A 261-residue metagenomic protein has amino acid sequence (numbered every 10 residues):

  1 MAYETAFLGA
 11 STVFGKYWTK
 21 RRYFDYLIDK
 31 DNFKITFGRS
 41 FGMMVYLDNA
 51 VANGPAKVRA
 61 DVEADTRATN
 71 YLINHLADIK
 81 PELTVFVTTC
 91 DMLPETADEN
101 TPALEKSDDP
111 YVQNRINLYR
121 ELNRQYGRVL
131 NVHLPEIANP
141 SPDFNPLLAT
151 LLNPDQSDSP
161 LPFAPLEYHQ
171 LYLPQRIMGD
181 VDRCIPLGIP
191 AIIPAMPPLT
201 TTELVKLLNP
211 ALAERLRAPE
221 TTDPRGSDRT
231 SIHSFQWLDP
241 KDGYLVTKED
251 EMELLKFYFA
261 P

Functional and structural regions predicted by a protein language model:
A2-F24: N-terminal Rossmann NAD(P)H-binding glycine-rich loop of SDR-like oxidoreductase domains
T5, N32-T96: NAD(P)H-binding glycine-rich loop region in Rossmannoid oxidoreductase-like domains and their noncatalytic homologs
S11-V13, D48-N53, C90-L93, E136-N139 (+2 more regions): Short, solvent-exposed loop/turn segments at secondary-structure junctions
R22-K34, G38-Y46, D61-V62, E82 (+6 more regions): Active-site regions of enzymes building and remodeling cell-envelope glycoconjugates
Y46, L83-F86, L130-E136, I193: Structural signature of the Rossmann-like NAD(P)-dependent dehydrogenase/reductase core
F86-E99, P110, I137-P142: Conserved catalytic-site region of short-chain dehydrogenase/reductase
D108, I116, R120-R176, D182: NAD(P)-dependent short-chain dehydrogenase/reductase
M178-D239, G243-P261: Mid/C-terminal beta-alpha module of Rossmann-like enzyme folds, strongest in SDR-family dehydrogenases/epimerases
